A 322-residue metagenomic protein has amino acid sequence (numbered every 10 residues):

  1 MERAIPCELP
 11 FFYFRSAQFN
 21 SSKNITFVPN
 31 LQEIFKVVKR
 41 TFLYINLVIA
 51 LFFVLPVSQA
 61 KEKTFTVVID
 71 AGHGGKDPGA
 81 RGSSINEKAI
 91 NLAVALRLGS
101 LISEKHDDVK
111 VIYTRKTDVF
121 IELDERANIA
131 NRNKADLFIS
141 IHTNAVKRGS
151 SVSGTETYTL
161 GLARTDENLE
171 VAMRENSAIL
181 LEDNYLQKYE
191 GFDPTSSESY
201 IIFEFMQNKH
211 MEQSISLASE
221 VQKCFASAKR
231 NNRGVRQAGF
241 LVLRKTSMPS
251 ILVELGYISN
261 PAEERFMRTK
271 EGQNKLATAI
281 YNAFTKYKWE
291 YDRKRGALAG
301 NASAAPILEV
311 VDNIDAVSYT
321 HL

Functional and structural regions predicted by a protein language model:
M1-F11, H321: Positively charged N-terminal leader segments that act as targeting/secretion signals
Y13-F14, L31: Short hydrophobic targeting helices and cationic amphipathic motifs that mediate membrane/organellar targeting
L31, F35-I45: Bacterial N-terminal signal peptides that target proteins for export
N46-F53: Bacterial N-terminal signal peptides
A60-F192, Q207-M211, I215-S219, A297-N301 (+2 more regions): Catalytic-core regions of hydrolytic enzymes
G79, E198-A299: Active-site-adjacent mobile loop/cap segments within catalytic or ligand-binding domains
